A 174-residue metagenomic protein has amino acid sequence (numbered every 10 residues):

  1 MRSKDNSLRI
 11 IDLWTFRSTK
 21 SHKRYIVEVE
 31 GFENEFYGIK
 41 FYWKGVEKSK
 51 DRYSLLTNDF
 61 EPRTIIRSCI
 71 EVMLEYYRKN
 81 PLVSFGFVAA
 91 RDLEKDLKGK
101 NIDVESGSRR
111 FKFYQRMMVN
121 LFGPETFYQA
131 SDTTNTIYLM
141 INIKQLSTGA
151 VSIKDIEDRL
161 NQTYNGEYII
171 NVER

Functional and structural regions predicted by a protein language model:
M1-R174: Non-catalytic substrate-recognition and accessory regions of acyl/acetyltransferase enzymes
